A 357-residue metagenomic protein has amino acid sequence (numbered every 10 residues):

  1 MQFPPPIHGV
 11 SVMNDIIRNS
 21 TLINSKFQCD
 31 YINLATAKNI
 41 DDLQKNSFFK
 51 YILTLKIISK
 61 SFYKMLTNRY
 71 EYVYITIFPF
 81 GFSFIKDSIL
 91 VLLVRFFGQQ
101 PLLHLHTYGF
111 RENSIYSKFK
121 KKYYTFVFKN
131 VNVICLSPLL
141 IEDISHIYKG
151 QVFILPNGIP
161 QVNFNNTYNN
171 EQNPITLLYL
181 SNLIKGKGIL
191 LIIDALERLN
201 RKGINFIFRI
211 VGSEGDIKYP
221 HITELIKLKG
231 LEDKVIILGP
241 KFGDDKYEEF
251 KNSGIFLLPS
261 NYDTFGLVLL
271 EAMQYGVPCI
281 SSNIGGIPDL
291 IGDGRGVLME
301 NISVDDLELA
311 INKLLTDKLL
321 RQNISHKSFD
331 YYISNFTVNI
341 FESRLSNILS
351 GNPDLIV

Functional and structural regions predicted by a protein language model:
Y31-A37, L180, I207-H221, G239-P240: Glycosyltransferase donor-sugar binding loop
Y123-N165: Donor nucleotide-sugar binding/catalytic pocket of nucleotide-sugar-dependent glycosyltransferases
N169-K187, I193-L196, F208-E214: Conserved donor-binding/catalytic core segment of Leloir-type glycosyltransferases
H221-K241: Nucleotide-activated donor-binding/catalytic signature segment of Leloir-type glycosyltransferases, i.e., the conserved
N261: Aromatic "clamp/platform" in nucleotide-sugar-dependent glycosyltransferases that forms part of the donor/acceptor
P278-S281: Short hydrophobic beta-strand element within catalytic cores of glycosyltransferases and related nucleotide-activated
D293, V297-V304, K313-K318: Conserved acidic donor-binding segment of nucleotide-sugar-dependent glycosyltransferases
D306, K313, L320-S334, F341: A short, well-ordered alpha-helix in the C-terminal region of glycosyltransferases
